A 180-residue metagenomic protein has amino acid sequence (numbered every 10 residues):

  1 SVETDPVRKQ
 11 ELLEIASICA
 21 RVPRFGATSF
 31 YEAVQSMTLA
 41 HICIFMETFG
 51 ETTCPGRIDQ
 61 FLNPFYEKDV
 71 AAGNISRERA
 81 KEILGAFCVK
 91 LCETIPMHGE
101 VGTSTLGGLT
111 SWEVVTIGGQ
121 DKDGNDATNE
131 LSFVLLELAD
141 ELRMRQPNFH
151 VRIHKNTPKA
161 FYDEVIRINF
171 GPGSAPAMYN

Functional and structural regions predicted by a protein language model:
D5: Acidic, metal/cofactor-coordinating or nucleic-acid-engaging core segments within structured domains
R8-E14, I18-N180: Conserved catalytic cores of very large enzyme subunits
